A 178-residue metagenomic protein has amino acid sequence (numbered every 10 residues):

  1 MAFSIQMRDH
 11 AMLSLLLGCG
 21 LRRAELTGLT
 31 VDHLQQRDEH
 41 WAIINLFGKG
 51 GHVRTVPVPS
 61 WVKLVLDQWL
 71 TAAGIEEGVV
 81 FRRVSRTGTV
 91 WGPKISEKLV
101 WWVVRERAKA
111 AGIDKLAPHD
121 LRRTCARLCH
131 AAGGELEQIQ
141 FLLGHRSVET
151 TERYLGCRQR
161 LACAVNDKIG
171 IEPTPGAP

Functional and structural regions predicted by a protein language model:
M1-P178: Conserved catalytic core of the tyrosine transesterase superfamily
